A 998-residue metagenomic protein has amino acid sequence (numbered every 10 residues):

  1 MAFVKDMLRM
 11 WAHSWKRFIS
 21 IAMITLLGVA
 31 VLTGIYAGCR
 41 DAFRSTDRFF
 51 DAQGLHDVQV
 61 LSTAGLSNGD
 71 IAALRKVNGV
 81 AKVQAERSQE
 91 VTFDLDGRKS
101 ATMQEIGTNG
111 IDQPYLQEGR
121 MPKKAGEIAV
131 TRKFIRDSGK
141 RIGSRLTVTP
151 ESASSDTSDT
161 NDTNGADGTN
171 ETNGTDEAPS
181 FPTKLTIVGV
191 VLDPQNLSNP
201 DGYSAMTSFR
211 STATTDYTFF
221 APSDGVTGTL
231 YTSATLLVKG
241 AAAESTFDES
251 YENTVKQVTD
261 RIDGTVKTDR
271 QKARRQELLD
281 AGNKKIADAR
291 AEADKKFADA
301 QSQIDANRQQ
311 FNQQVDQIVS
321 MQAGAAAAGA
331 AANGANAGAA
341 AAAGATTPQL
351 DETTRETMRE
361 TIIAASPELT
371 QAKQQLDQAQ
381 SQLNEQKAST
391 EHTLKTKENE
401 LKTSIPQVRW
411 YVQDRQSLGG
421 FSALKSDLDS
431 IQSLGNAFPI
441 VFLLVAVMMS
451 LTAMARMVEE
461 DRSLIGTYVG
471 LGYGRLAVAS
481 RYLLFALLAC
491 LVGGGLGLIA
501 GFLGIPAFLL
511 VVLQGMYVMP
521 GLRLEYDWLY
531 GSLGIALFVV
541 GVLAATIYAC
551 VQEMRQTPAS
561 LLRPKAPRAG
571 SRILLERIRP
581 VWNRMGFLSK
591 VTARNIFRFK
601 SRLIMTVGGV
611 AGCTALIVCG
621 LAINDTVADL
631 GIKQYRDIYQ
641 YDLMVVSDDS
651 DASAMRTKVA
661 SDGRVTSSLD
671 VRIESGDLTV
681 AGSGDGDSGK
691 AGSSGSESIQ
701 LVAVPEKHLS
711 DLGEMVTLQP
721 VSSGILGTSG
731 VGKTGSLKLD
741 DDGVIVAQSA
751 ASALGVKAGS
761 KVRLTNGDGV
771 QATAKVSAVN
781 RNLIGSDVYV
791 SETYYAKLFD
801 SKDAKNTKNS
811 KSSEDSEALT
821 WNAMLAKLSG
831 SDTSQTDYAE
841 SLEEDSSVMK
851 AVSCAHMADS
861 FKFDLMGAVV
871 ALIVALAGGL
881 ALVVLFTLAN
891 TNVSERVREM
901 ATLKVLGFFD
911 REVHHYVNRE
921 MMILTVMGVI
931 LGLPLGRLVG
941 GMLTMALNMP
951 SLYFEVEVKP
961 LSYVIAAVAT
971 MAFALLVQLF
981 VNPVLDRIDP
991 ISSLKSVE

Functional and structural regions predicted by a protein language model:
M1-A30, L483, S571-G612, N892 (+3 more regions): N-terminal Sec/SRP start-transfer signal
F3-L444, R456, R475, L630 (+4 more regions): Membrane transport/envelope proteins' first extracytoplasmic loop
S14, M448-L487, V884-T925: Interfacial "coupling" helices/loops that link adjacent transmembrane helices in transporter permeases
W15-D41, D57-Q59, L487, S601-T626 (+3 more regions): Short, strongly hydrophobic transmembrane alpha-helices
L451-R456, D461-S463, L487-M519, W528-R555 (+4 more regions): Small-residue-rich transmembrane alpha-helices
R555-I573, P983-E998: Short cytosolic juxtamembrane segments of multi-pass membrane proteins
F587-D741, Q748, S760: Juxtamembrane segments of multi-pass membrane proteins
K808, N822-M824, S841, D845-M949 (+3 more regions): C-terminal transmembrane helical bundles of large multi-pass transporters and their helix-start/helix-kink determinants
